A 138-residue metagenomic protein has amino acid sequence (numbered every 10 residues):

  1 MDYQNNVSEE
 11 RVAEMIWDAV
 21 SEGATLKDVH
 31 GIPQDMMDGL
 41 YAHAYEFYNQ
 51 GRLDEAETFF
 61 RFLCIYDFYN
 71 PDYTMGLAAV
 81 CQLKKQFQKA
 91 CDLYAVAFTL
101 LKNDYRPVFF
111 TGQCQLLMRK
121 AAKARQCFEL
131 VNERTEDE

Functional and structural regions predicted by a protein language model:
M1-D35: Long, contiguous interaction/recruitment modules in multidomain scaffold/adaptor proteins
D28-V29, Q113-L116: A ubiquitous short alpha-helical element
Q34-L101: Alpha-helical adaptor scaffolds
M75, Y105-F110: Non-catalytic amphipathic alpha-helical adaptor/oligomerization segments
C91, F110-C114, T135: Functionally engaged cysteine thiol sites
L116-E138: TPR/TPR-like (Sel1-like) alpha-helical repeat modules
